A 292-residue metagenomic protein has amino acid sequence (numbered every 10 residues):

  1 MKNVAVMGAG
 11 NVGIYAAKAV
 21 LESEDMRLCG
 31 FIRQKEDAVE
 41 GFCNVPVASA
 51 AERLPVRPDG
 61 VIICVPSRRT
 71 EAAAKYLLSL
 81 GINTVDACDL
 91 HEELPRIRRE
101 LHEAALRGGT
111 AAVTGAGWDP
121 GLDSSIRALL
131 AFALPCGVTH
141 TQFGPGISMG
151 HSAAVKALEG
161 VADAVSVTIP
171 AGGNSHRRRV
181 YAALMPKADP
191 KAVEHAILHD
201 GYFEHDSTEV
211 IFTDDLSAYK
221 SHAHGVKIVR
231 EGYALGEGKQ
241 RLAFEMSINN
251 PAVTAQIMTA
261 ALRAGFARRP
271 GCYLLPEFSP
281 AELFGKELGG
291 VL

Functional and structural regions predicted by a protein language model:
N3-A16: Glycine-rich adenosine-cofactor-binding loop
G10-G13, H91-L94, A116-D123, P145-M149: Gly/Ser/Thr-rich loops at beta-strand to alpha-helix junctions that form or flank small-molecule/cofactor-binding
I14-Y15, E22-A51, G146-A264, E277: C-terminal substrate-binding/catalytic lobe of Rossmann-fold NAD(P)-dependent oxidoreductases
A51-R53, R57-G60, S67-D89: Rossmann-fold NAD(P) dinucleotide-binding segment
D86, A112-A116, S166: General beta-strand structural signal in soluble alpha/beta enzymes
C88-A112: Rossmann-fold NAD(P)-binding glycine/threonine-rich loop
L122-F143, G150-A154, L158: Rossmann-like NAD(P)H-binding beta-loop-alpha module
G265-L292: C-terminal helix-rich "cap/oligomerization" subdomain common to oxidoreductases
